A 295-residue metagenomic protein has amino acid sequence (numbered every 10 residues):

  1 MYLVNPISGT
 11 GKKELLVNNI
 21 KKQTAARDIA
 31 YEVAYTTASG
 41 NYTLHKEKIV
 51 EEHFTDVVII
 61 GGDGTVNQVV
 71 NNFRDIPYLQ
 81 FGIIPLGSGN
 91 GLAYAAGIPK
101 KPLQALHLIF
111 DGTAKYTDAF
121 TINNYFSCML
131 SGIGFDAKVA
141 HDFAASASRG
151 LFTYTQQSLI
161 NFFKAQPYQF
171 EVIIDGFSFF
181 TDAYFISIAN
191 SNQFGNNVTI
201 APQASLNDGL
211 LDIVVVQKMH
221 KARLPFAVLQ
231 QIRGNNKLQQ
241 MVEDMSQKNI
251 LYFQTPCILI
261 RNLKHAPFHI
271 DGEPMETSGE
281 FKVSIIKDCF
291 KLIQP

Functional and structural regions predicted by a protein language model:
M1-V57, N71, S178: ATP/NTP phosphate-donor binding region
P6, I60-G62, L86: Glycine-rich beta-strand-to-loop/alpha-helix junction loops that act as flexible
R27, A34, D75-I188: Catalytic core of DAGKc-family lipid kinases
G64-P77: Short Gly/Thr/Asp-enriched flexible loops that form oxyanion-binding sites at enzyme active sites
V66, S88-L92, A222: Short gly/pro/ser/thr-enriched loop/turn and capping motifs at secondary-structure boundaries
G132, S187-A201, P274: Glycine-rich phosphate/pyrophosphate-binding beta-alpha loops
S148-T153, P202-P225: Gly/Ser/Thr-rich active-site loops/lids in small-molecule metabolic enzymes that frequently grip phosphoryl groups
I174, S205, Q217-P295: ATP/nucleoside-binding phosphotransfer catalytic cores, i.e., glycine-rich phosphate-binding loops
